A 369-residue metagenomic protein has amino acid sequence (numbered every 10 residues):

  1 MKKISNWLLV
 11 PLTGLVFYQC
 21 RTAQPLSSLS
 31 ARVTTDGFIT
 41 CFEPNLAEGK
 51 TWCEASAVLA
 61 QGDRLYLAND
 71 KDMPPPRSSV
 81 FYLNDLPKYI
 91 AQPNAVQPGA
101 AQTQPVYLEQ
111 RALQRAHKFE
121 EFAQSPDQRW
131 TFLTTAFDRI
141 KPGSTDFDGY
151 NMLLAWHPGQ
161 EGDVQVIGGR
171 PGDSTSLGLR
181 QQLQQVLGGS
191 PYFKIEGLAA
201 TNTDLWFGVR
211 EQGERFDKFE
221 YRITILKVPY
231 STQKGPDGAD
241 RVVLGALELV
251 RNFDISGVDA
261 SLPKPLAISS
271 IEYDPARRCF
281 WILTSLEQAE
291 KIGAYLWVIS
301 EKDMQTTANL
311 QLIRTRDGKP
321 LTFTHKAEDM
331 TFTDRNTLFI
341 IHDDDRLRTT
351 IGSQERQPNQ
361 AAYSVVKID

Functional and structural regions predicted by a protein language model:
M1-L8: Bacterial N-terminal signal peptides that target proteins for export
L9-L15: Bacterial N-terminal signal peptides
A23-D369: Sequence/structural signature of beta-propeller domains
